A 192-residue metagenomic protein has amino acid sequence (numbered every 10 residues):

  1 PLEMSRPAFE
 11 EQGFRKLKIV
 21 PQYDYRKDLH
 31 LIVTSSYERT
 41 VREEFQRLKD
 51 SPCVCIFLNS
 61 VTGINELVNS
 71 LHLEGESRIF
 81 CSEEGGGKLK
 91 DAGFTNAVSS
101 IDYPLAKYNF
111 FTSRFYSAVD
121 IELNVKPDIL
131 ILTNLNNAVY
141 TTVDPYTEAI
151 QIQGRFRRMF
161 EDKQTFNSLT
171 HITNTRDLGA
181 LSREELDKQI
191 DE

Functional and structural regions predicted by a protein language model:
L2-R47: Interdomain hinge/linker at the junction between the two RecA-like core domains of SF2 helicases
V41-H72: Conserved strand-helix element at the start of the C-terminal RecA-like helicase core
N59-T62, R78-N96, T112-R114: Conserved helicase motor
G75, N124-D128, F160-S168: Short glycine-/polar-rich loops that comprise or flank the Walker A/P-loop and associated switch/sensor motifs
Y103-V119: Conserved two-lobed SF2 helicase motor
D120-N134: A short beta-strand element within the Helicase C-terminal
N136-T165: Conserved SF2 helicase motif VI
E161-Q164, S168-E192: A conserved SF2-helicase RecA2
